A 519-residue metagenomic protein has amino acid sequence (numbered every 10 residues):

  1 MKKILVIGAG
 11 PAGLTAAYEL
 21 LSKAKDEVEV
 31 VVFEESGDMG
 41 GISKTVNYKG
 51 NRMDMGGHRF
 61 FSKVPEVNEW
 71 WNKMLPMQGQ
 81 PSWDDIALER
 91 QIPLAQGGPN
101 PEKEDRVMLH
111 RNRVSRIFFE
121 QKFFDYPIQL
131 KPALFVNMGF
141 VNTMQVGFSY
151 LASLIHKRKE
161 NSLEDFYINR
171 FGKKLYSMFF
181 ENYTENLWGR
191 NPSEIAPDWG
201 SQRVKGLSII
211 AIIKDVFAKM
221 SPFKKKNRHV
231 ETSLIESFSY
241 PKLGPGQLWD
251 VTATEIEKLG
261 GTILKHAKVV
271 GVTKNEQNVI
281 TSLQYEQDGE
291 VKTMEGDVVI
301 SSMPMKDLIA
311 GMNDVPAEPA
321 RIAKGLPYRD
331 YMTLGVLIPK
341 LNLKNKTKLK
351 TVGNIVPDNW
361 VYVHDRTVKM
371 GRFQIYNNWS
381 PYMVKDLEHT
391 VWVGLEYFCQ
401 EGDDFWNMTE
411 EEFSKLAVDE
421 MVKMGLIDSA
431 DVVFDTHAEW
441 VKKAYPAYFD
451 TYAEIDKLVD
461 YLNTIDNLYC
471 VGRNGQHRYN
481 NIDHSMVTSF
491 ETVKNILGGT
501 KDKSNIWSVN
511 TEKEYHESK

Functional and structural regions predicted by a protein language model:
M1-A12: Beta1/beta-strand and adjacent pyrophosphate-binding region of the FAD-binding site in flavoprotein oxidoreductases
A12, D38, K306: Conserved Rossmann-like nucleotide-cofactor binding loop
A17, L21-S22, E255: Gly/Ala-rich phosphate-binding loop of Rossmann-like dinucleotide-binding domains, activating on the conserved
L21-Y48: Glycine-rich FAD pyrophosphate-binding loop
K23, P241, K265-G425, S504-E514: Mid-domain catalytic core of redox enzymes that form a hydrophobic substrate pocket/lid adjacent to a catalytic redox
K44-T45, P127-I128, I355-V356, T367-K519: Conserved flavin/dinucleotide-binding core of flavoenzymes
K49-S153, K205: Dinucleotide-binding Rossmann-like beta1-alpha1 core, especially the glycine-rich loop that anchors the ADP
K131-L134, M138-G139, T143-T273, E295: Active-site/ligand-binding neighborhood in enzyme catalytic cores
